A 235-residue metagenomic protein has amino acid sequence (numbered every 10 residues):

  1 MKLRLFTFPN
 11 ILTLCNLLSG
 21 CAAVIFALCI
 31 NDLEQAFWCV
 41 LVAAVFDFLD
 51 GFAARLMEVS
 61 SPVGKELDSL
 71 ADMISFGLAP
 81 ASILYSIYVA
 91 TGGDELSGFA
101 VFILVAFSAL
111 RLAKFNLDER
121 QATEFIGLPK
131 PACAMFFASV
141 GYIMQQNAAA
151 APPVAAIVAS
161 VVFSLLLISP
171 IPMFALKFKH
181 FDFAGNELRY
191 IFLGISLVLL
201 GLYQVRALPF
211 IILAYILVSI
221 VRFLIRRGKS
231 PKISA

Functional and structural regions predicted by a protein language model:
M1-G51, L200, R222, K232-A235: Topogenic membrane-insertion module of multi-pass membrane proteins
K2-I11, K65-L70, A122-P129, A175-N186: Short, amphipathic, aromatic/basic-enriched membrane-interface segments that mark the entry/exit of transmembrane
P9-C15, L56-A113: Multi-pass membrane catalytic core of lipid/isoprenoid biosynthesis enzymes
L12-C15, A36-A43, A100-F107, C133 (+4 more regions): Hydrophobic alpha-helical transmembrane segments of polytopic
C21-V24, V42, F46, P80 (+3 more regions): Alpha-helical transmembrane segments of polytopic integral membrane proteins, especially the permease/helical cores
A22-C39, L78-F102, S139-A156, G201-R206: Helix-coil boundary and interhelical linker segments in multi-pass alpha-helical membrane proteins
D50-S61, F107-T123, I168-K177, I220-R227: C-terminal ends of transmembrane helices
I126-A235: C-terminal membrane-associated helical module and adjoining short loops/tails
